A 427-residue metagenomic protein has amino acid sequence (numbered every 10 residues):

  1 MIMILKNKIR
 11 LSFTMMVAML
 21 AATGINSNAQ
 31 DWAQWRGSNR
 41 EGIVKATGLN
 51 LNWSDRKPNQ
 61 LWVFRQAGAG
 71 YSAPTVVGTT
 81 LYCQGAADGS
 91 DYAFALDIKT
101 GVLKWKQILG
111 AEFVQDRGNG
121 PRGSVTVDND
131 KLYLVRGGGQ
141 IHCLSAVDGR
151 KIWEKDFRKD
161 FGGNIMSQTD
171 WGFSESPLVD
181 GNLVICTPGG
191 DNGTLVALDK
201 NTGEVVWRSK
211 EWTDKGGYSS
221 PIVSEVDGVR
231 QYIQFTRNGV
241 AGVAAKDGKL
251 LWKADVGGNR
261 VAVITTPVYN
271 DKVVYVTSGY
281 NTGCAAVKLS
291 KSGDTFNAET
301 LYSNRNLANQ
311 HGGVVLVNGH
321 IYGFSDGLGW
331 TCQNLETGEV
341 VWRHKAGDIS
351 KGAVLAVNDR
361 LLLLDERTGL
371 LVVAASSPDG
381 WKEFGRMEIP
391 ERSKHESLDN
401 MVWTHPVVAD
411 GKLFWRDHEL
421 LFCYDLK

Functional and structural regions predicted by a protein language model:
M1-I2, N270: Intrinsically disordered, low-complexity regions
I2-T14: Bacterial N-terminal signal peptides that target proteins for export
S12-G24: Bacterial N-terminal signal peptides
I25-K427: Noncatalytic, solvent-exposed loop/strand surfaces of beta-propeller-type extracellular/periplasmic domains
